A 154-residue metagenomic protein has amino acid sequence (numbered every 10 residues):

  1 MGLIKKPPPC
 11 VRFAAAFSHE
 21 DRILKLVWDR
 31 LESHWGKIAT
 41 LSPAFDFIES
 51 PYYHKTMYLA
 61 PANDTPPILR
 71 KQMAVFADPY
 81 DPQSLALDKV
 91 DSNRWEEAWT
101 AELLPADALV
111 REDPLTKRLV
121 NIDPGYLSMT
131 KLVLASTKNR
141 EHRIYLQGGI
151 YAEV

Functional and structural regions predicted by a protein language model:
G2-W35: N-terminal beta1-alpha1 ligand-phosphate binding loop
C10-V11, R70-M73, M129-K131: Short, surface-exposed beta-edge/turn micro-motifs
H19-D21, D81, N139-E141: Short, solvent-exposed loop/turn segments at secondary-structure junctions
K25-V27, L87-D88, I144-Q147: A short secondary-structure junction signal
L31-L87: Short, surface-exposed acidic-centric catalytic microdomains
K55-D64, D123-E141: Short, low-order "capping/linker" segments at domain edges
P79-S136: Internal catalytic-core helix/loop-beta-alpha segment that presents or stabilizes conserved functional determinants
R140-V154: Flexible, gly/pro- and Lys/Arg-enriched active-site loops
